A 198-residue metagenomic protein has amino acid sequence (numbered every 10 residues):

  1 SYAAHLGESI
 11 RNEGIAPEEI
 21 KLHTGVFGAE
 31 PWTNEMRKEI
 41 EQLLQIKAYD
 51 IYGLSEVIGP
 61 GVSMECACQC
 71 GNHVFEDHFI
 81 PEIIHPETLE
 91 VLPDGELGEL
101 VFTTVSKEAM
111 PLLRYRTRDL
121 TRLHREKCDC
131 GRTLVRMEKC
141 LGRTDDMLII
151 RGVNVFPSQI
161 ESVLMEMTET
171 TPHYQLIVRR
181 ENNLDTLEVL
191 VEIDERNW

Functional and structural regions predicted by a protein language model:
S1-W198: Active-site glycine/GP-rich loop and adjacent strand/helix microenvironment that borders small-molecule binding pockets
